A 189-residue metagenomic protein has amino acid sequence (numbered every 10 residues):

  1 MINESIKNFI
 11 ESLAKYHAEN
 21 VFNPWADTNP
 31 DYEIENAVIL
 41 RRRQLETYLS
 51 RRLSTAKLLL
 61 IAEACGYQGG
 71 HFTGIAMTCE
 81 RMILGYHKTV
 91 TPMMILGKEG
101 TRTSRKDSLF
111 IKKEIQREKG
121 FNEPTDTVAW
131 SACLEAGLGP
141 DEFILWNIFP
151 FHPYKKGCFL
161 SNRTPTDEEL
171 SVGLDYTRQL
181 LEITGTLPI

Functional and structural regions predicted by a protein language model:
I2-P188: A polyanion-binding, active-site-adjacent surface
